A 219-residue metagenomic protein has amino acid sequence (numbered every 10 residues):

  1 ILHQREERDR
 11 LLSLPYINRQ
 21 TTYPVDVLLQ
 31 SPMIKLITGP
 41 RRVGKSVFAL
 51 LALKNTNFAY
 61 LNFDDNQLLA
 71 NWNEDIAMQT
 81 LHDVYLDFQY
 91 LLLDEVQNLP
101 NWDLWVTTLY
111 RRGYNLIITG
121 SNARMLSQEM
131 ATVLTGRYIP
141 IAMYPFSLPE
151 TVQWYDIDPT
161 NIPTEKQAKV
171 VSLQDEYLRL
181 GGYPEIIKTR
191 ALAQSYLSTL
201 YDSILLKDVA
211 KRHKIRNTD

Functional and structural regions predicted by a protein language model:
I1-D9, P149-D219: Interdomain hinge/linker elements that couple catalytic modules in large macromolecular machines
I1-L28: A short, basic N-terminal segment
I37: Hydrophobic anchor at the beta1->P-loop junction of P-loop NTPases
K45-S46: Conserved lysine of the Walker
A59-Y90: Short glycine-rich substrate-engagement loop in P-loop NTPases that contacts/grips substrate
L92, N115-S121, A142, T151: Structural recognition of the conserved hydrophobic beta-strand(s) that form the central parallel beta-sheet of P-loop
R124-P140, W154-D156: Short regulatory helix/loop adjacent to the ATP-binding pocket of P-loop NTPases
